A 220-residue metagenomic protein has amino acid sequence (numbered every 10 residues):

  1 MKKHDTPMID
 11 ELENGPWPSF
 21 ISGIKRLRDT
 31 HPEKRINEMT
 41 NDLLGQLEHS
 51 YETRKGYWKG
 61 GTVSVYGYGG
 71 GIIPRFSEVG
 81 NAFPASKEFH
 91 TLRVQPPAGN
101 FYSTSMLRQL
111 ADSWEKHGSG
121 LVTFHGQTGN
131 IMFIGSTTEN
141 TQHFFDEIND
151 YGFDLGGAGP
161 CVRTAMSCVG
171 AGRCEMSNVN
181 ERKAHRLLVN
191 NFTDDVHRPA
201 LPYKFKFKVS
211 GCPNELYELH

Functional and structural regions predicted by a protein language model:
M1-G126, T138, H143-Y151: Iron-sulfur (Fe-S) cluster-binding modules
V63-Y68, H90-H220: Small-residue-enriched alpha-helical segments and adjacent helix-cap loops that form tight helix-helix packing
